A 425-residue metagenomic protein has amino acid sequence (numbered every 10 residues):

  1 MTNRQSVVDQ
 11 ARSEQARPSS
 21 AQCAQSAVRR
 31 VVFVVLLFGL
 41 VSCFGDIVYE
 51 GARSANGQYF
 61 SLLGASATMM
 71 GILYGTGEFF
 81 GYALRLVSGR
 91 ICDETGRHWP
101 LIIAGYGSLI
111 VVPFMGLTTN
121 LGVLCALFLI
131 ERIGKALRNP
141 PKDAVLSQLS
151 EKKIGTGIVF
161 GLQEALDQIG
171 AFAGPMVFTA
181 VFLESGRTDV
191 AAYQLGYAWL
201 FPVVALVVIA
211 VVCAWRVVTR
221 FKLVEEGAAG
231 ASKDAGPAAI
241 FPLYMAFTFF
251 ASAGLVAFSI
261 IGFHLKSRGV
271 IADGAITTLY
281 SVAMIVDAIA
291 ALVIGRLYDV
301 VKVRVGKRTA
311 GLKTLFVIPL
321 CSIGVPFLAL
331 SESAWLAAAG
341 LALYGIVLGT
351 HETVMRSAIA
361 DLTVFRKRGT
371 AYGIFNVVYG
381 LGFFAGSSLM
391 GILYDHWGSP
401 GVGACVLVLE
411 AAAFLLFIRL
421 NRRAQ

Functional and structural regions predicted by a protein language model:
S6-V32, R216-F247: Juxtamembrane intracellular "pre-TM" segments in multi-pass secondary transporters
C23-E78, L243-G269, I276-L279: Helix-loop boundary and gating motifs at the non-cytosolic
I72-R90, S281-I294: Central cavity-lining transmembrane alpha-helices of secondary-active solute carriers, predominantly the Major
L84-G96, F182, A290-R308, Y394-D395: Helix-to-loop junctions at the C-terminal end of transmembrane segments in multipass secondary transporters
P100-F114, A310-F327, L407: Structural signature of the two symmetry-related core transmembrane helices
L127-I169: Cytoplasmic helix-loop-helix junction between adjacent transmembrane helices in 12-TM secondary transporters
L195-A214, G401-I418: Symmetry-related core transmembrane helices of the 12-TM Major Facilitator Superfamily/SLC fold
K307-M355: C-terminal transmembrane helical hairpin of 12-TM major facilitator-type secondary transporters
